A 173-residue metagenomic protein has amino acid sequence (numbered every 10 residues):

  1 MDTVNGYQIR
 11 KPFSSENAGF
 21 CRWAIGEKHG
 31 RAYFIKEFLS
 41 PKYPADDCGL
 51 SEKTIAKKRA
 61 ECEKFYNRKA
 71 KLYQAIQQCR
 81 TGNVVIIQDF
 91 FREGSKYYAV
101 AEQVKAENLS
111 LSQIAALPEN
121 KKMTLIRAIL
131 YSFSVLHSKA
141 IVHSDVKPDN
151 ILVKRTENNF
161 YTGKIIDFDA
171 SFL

Functional and structural regions predicted by a protein language model:
D2-G30: ATP-binding glycine-rich phosphate-binding loop
C21-Q74: ATP-binding glycine-rich loop module of kinase domains
I86-Y97: Short beta-strand micro-motifs within the conserved protein kinase catalytic domain, predominantly in the N-lobe
V104-Q113: Structural motif in protein kinase domains
L125-I126: Activation segment signature within eukaryotic-like protein kinase domains
H137-R155: Catalytic-loop of the protein kinase fold
N150-D167: Conserved protein kinase catalytic/activation segment
